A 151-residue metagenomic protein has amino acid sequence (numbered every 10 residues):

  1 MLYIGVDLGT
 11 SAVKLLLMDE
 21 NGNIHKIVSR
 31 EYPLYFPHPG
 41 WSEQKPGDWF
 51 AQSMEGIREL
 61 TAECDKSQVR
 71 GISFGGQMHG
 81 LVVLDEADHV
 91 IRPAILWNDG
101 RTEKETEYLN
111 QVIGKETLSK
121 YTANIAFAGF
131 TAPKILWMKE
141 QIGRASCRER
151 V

Functional and structural regions predicted by a protein language model:
M1-R92, K120: N-terminal glycine/serine-rich phosphate-binding loop of ATP-dependent small-molecule kinases, especially carbohydrate
R58-R150: Glycine-rich phosphate-binding/catalytic subdomain of phosphoryl-transfer and nucleotide/sugar-phosphate-processing
